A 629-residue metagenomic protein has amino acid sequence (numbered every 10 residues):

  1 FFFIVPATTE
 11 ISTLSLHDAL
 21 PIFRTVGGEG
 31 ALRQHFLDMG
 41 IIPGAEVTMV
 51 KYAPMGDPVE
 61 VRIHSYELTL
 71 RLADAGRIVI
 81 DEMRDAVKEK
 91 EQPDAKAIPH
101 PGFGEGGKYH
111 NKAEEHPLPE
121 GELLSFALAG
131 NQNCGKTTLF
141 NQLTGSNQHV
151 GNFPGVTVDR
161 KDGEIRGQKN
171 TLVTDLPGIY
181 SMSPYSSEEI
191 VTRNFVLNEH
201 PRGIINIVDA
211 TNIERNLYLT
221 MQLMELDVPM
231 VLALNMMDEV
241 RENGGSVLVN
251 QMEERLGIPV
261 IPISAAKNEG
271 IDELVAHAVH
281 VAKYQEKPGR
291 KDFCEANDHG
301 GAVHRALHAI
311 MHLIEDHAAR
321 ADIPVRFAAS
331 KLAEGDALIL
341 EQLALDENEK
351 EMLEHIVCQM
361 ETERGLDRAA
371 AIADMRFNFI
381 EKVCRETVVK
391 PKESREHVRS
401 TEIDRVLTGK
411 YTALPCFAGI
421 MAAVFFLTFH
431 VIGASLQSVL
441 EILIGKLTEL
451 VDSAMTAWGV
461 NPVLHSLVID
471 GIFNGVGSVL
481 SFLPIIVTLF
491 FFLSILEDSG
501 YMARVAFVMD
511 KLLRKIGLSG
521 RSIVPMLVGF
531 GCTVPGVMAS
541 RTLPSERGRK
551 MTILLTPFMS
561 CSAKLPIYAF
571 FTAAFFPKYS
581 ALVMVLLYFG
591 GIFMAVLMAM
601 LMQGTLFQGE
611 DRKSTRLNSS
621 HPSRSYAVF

Functional and structural regions predicted by a protein language model:
P6-L20, L617-V628: Short, small-residue-biased leader/transition segments that mark boundaries at the very start of proteins
G102-S181: Conserved G1/Walker A P-loop phosphate-binding module
R193-P259: Conserved C-terminal guanine-recognition region of P-loop GTPase G domains, centered on the G4
V240-D292: Canonical P-loop GTPase G-domain recognition
H355-V389, S394-D404, S438-L480: Interfacial loop/helix-cap signal at membrane boundaries in integral membrane proteins
T428-P525, R616, S620-S625: Membrane-embedded alpha-helical segments and adjacent helix-loop junctions characteristic of multi-pass solute
G517-L565, T572: Alpha-helical membrane segments and immediately flanking helix-loop junctions that form or couple to the substrate/ion
F558, S562-V585, Q603-G604: Transmembrane helix-loop junctions at the membrane interface of multipass transporters and ion channels
